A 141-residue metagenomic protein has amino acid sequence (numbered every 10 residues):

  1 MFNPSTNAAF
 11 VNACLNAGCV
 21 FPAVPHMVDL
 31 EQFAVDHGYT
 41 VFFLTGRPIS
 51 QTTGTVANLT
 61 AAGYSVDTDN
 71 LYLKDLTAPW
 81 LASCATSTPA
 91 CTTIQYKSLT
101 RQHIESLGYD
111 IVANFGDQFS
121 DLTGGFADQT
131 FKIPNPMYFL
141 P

Functional and structural regions predicted by a protein language model:
M1-L81: Alpha-helical substrate-recognition element adjacent to the catalytic core
P48, T52-P141: C-terminal cap/substrate-recognition subdomain and adjoining C-terminal extension of metal-dependent phosphatase-like
